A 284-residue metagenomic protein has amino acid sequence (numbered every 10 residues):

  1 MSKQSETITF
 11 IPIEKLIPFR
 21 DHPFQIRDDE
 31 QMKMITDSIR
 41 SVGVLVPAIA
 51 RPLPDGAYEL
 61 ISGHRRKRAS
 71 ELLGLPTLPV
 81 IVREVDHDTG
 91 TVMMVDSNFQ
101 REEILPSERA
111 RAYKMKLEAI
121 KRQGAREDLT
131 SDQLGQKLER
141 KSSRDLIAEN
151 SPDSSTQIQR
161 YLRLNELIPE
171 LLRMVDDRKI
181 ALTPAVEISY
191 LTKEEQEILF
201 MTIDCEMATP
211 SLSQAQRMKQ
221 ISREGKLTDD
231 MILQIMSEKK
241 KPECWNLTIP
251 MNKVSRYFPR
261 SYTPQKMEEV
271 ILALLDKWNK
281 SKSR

Functional and structural regions predicted by a protein language model:
M1-R83, T89-E103: Short, charged/polar connector segments at secondary-structure boundaries
Q25, V44-V46, Q100, Q123 (+3 more regions): Glutamine-centric residue-chemistry signal
L75-P76, E84, A119, L164 (+1 more regions): A short linear boundary/processing microfeature
R101-L191: Alpha-helical interaction elements
S155-V270: Amphipathic alpha-helical extensions and coiled-coil-like segments
D276-R284: Short acidic DE-rich linear segments
